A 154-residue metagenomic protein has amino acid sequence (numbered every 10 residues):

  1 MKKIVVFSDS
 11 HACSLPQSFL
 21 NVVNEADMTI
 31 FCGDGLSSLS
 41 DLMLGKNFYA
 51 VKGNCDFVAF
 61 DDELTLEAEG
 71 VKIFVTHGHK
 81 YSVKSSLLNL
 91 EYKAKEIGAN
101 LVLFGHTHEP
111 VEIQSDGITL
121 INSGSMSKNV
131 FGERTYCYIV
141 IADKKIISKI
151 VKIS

Functional and structural regions predicted by a protein language model:
M1, G45-N47, G70-K72, G117 (+1 more regions): A generic structural signal for alpha->beta connector loops
K2-E69: Core catalytic region of metal-dependent phosphoesterases/phosphodiesterases, especially metallo-beta-lactamase-like
K3-V5, F74, V102: Hydrophobic positions in the central parallel beta-sheet of the AAA+
F7, P16-Q17, E67-E69, K95-G98 (+1 more regions): Binuclear metal-dependent phosphoesterase catalytic core
H11-P16, L36-S40, C55-F60, Y81-S85 (+2 more regions): Active-site environment of divalent metal-dependent phosphoester hydrolases
A50, V102, L120-N122: Conserved beta-strand scaffold positions in the cores of enzyme catalytic domains, especially in NTP/NDP-utilizing
D56-I97, S127-V130: Active-site-proximal segments of metal-dependent phosphoesterases and phosphodiesterases across multiple
E63-L64, P110, C137: Residue-level detector of beta-strand structural context in well-folded domains
